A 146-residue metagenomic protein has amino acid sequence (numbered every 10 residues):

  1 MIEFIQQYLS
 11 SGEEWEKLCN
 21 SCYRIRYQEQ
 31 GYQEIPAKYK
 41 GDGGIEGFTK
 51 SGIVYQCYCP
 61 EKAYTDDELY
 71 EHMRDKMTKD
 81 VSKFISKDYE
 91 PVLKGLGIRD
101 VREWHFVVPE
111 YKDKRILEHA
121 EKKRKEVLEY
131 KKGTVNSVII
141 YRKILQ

Functional and structural regions predicted by a protein language model:
M1-D100: Short, surface-exposed loop/strand segments
L69, M73, T78-Q146: Acidic metal-coordinating catalytic centers involved in nucleic-acid phosphodiester chemistry
